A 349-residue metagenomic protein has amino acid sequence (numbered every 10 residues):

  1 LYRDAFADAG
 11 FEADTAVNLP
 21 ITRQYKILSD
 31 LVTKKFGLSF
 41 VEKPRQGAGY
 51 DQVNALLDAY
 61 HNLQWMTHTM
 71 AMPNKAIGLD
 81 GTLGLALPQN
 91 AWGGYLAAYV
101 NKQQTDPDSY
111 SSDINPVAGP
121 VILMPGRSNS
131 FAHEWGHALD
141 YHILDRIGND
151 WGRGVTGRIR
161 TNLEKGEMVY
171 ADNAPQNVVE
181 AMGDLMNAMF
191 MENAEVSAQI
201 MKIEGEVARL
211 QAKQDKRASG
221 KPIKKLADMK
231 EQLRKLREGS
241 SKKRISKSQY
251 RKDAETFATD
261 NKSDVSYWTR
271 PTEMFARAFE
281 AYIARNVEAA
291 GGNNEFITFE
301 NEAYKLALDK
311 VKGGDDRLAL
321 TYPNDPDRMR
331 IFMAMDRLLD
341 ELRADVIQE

Functional and structural regions predicted by a protein language model:
Y2-L57, H68-E349: Active-site-flanking segments in enzyme catalytic domains
L63: Positively charged, phosphate-engaging catalytic surfaces used for nucleic-acid and nucleotide handling
